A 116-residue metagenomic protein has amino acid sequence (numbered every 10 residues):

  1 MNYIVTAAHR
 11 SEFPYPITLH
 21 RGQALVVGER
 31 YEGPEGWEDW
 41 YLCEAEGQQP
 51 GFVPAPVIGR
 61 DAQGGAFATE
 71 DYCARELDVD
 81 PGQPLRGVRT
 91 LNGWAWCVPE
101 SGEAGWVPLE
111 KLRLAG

Functional and structural regions predicted by a protein language model:
M1-G116: Src homology 3 (SH3)-mediated interaction modules
